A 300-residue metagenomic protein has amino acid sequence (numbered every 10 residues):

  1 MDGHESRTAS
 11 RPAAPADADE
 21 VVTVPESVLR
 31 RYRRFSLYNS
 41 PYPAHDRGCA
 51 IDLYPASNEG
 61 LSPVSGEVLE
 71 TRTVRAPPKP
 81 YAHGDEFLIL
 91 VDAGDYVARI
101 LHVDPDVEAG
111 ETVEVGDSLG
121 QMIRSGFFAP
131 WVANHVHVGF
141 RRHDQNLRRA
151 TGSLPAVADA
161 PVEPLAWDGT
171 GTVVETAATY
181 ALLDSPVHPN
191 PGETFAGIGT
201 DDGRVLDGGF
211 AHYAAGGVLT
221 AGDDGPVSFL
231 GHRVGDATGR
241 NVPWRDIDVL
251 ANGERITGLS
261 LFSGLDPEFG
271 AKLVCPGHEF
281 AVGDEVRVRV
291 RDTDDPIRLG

Functional and structural regions predicted by a protein language model:
R11, R31-S62, L154-A160, S185 (+1 more regions): Short glycine/threonine/proline-enriched tight-turn/helix- or strand-capping micro-motif at secondary-structure
D17-T23, P43-V74, A166: Short, glycine/small-residue-enriched coil/turn segments at secondary-structure junctions
G66-V68, G110-M122: A structural signal for short beta-strand/turn segments enriched in small hydrophobics and glycine
V68-D104: Zn2+-dependent peptidoglycan hydrolase active-site motif and core
P80-A82, D117-E175, D294-L299: Conserved, short, structured surface segments that act as functional micro-motifs
A93-G116, L273-E279: Short histidine-centered loop motifs in beta-beta connectors
P155-L219: Eukaryotic intrinsically disordered, low-complexity regulatory regions
G203-G300: Charged, low-complexity intrinsically disordered regulatory/assembly segments
